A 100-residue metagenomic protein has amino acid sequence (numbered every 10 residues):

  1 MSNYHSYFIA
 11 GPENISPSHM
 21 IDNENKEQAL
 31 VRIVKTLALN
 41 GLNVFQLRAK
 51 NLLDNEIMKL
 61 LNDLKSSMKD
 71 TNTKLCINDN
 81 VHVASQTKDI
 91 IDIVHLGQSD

Functional and structural regions predicted by a protein language model:
M1-H95, S99: Conserved N-terminal beta1-alpha1 strand-loop-helix module at the mouth
